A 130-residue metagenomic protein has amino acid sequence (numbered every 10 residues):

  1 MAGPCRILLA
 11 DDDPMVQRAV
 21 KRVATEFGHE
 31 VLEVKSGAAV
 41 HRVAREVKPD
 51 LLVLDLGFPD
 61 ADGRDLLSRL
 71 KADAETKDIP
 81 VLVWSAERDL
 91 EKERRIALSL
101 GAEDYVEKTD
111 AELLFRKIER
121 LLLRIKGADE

Functional and structural regions predicted by a protein language model:
M1-L8, K21, A111-E130: Non-catalytic signal-transmission and effector/linker regions of two-component phosphorelay proteins
D11: Conserved acidic carboxylate
P14-L32: Two-component/phosphorelay signaling modules centered on CheY-like receiver
K35-S36, D62-S68: Acidic catalytic/metal-coordinating carboxylates
V47-V53, F58: Active-site beta3 strand of CheY-like receiver
P59, S68, K77, D89: The feature encodes the CheY-like receiver
D65, R88-E107, E112-R116, R120: Alpha4 helix (beta4-alpha4-beta5 surface) of REC/receiver domains from two-component response regulators
W84-S85: Hydrophobic/aromatic residues positioned on beta-strands within the core alpha/beta folds
